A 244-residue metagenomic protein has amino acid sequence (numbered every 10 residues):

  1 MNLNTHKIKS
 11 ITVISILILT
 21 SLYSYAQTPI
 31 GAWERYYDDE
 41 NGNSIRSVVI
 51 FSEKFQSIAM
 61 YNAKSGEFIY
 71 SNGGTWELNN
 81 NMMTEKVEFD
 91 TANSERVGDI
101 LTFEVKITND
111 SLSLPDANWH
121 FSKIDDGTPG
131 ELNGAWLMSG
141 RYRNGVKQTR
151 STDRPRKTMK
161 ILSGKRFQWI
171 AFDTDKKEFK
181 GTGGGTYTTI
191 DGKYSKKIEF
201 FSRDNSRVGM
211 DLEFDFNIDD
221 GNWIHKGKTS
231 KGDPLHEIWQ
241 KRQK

Functional and structural regions predicted by a protein language model:
M1-I30: Bacterial Sec-dependent N-terminal signal peptides
Y23-T182, K193-K244: Lipid interaction determinants
G184-T188: Beta-propeller blade signature
